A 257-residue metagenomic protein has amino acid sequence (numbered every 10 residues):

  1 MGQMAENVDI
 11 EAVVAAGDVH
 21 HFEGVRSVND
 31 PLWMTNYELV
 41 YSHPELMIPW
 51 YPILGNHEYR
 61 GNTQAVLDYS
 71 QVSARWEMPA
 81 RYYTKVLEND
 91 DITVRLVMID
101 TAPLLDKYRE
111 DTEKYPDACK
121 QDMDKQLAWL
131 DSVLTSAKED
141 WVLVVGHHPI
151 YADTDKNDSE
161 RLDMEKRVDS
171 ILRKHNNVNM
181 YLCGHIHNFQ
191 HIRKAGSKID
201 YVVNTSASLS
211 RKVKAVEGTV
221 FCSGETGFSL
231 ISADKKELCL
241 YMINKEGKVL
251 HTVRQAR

Functional and structural regions predicted by a protein language model:
G2, E6, H21-V142, N157-M180 (+2 more regions): Extended active-site neighborhood of metal-dependent phosphoesterases/phosphodiesterases
M4-A15: Catalytic domains of carbohydrate-active enzymes, especially glycoside hydrolases
V14-G17, F22: N-terminal catalytic cores of secreted or lumenal carbohydrate-active enzymes
A16, I53, V145-H147: A cross-family glycoside hydrolase active-site/sugar-binding cleft signature
H148, I186: Catalytic glutamate of the conserved HExxH
G247-V249: Residue-level signal for glycine
